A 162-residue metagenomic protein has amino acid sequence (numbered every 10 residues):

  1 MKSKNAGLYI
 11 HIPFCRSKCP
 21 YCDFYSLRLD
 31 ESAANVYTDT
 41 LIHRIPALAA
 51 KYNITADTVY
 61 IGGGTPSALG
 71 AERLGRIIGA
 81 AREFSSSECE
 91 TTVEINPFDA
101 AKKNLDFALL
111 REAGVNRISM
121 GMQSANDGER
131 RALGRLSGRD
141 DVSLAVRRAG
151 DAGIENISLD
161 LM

Functional and structural regions predicted by a protein language model:
M1-K2, P13, N53: Short, flexible hinge/linker loops that cap or flank conserved catalytic cores
S3-L8: Extreme N-terminal starter segment of soluble prokaryotic enzymes
Y9-H11, G62-G63: Residues at the beta-strand->loop junction immediately N-terminal to the Walker
H11-S26: Local cysteine-cluster metal-coordination motifs and their immediate loop/turn environment, predominantly Fe-S cluster
S26-K51, A56-M162: Conserved non-cysteine loop/helix-boundary elements of the Radical SAM core domain that shape
